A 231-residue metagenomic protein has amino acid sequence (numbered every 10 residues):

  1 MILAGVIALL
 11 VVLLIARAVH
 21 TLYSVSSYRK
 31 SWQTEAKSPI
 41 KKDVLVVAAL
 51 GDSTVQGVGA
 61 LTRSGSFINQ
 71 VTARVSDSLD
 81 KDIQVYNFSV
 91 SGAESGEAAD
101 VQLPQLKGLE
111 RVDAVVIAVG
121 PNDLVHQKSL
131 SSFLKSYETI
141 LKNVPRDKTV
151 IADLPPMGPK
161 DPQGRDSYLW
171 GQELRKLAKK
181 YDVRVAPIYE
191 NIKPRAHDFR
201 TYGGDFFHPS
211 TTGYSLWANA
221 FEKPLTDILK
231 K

Functional and structural regions predicted by a protein language model:
M1-A49, L61, S76, H197 (+3 more regions): N-terminal secretory targeting modules
K30-D43, D100-L109, E138-N143: Short amphipathic alpha-helices and their capping/turn segments at secondary-structure boundaries
V46-A48, Q56-K135: Conserved SGNH/GDSL esterase-like catalytic core that processes O-acyl groups on lipids and polysaccharides
Q84-Y86, K148, D182-R184: Conserved beta-strand segments of alpha/beta enzyme cores
N87-S89, D153, P187-Y189: Residue-level recognition of beta-strand->loop/alpha-helix junctions
V116-N122, I140-L169, E190, A196: Active-site segments of SGNH/GDSL-like serine hydrolases that catalyze O-acetyl group transfer/hydrolysis on lipids
S132-K135, T139-K142, L169-K176: Alpha-helical scaffolding segments of alpha/beta enzyme cores, especially the outer helices of TIM-barrel or partial
K160-K231: Catalytic His-Asp segment of secreted/periplasmic serine-dependent ester chemistry enzymes
